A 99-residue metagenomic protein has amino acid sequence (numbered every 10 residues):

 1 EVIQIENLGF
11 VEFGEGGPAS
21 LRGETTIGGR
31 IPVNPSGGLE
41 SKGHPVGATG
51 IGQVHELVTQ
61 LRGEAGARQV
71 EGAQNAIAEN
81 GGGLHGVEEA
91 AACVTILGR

Functional and structural regions predicted by a protein language model:
E1-R99: Claisen-condensing/thiolase-fold acyl-transfer catalytic domains that form or cleave C-C bonds in fatty acid
